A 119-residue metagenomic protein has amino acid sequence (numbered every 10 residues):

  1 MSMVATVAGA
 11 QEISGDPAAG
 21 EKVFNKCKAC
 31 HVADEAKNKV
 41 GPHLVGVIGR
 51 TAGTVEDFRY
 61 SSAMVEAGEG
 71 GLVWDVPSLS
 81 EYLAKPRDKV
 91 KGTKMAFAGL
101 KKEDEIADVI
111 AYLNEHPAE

Functional and structural regions predicted by a protein language model:
M1-A5: Bacterial N-terminal signal peptides
T6-F24: Electrostatic cytochrome c docking/interface patches
A8-S14, V40, V45-V47: His/Cys-centered metal/cofactor-coordination and adjacent catalytic loops
A18-N25, K37-V45, P77-S80, E119: Sequence context surrounding c-type heme c attachment/ligation sites in exported
G20, F24-A33, V109: The canonical Cys-X-X-Cys-His
A33-E35, G46, R50-P77, F97-A107: Electron-transfer interface patches adjacent to heme c in soluble/periplasmic c-type cytochromes and di-/multiheme
V40, T54-E56, Y60, P86 (+1 more regions): Glycine-rich, flexible loop/turn motifs
V73-E119: C-terminal capping alpha-helices of c-type cytochrome domains
